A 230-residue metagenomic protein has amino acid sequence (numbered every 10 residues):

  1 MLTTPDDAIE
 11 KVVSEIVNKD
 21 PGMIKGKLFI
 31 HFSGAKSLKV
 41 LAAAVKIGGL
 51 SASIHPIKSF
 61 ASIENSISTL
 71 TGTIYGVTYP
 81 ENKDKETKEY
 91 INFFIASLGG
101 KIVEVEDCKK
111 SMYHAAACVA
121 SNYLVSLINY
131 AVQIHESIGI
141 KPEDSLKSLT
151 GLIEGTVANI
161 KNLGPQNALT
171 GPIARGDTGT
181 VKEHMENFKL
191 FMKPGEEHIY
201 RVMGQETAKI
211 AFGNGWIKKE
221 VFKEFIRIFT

Functional and structural regions predicted by a protein language model:
M1-S66: Rossmann-like NAD(P)(H) cofactor-binding subdomain of soluble oxidoreductases
T3-T4, Y79, R175: Conserved residues at beta->alpha junctions
D7-A8, K36, N82, E86 (+2 more regions): Short alpha-helical
E15-K19, I134, N187, I210: A generic secondary-structure signal
K46-L50, N65-N162, M192, K218 (+2 more regions): Internal alpha-helical scaffold of NAD(P)-dependent oxidoreductase catalytic cores
A158-V221: Interdomain hinge/lid region at the active-site interface of Rossmann-like NAD(P)-dependent oxidoreductases
